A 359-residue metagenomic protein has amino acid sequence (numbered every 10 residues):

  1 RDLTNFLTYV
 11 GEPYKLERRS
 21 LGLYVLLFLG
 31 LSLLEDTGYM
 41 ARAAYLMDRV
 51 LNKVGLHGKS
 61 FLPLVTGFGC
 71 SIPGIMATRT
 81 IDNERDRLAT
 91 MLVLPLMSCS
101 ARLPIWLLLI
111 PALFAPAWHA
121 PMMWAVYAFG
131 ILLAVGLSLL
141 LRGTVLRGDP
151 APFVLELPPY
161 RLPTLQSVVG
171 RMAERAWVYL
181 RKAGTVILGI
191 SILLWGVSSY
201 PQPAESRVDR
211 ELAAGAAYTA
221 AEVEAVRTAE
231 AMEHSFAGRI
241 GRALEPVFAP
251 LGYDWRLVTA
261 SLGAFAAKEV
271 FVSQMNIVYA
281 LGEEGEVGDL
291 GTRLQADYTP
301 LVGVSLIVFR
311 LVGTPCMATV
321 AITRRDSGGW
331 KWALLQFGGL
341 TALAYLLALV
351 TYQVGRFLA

Functional and structural regions predicted by a protein language model:
R1-E17: Juxtamembrane amphipathic/hinge helix adjacent to a transmembrane helix
L27-S32, I110-A112, Y127-L140, G189-S199 (+2 more regions): Hydrophobic core segments of alpha-helical transmembrane domains in multi-pass membrane transport and ion-translocation
F28-L34, G55-L113, R310-V320: Transmembrane alpha-helix detector for multi-pass membrane proteins
A41-G69, R147-R171, A214-A217, Y279-E286: Juxtamembrane inter-helical linkers in multi-pass membrane proteins
V54, I75-A89, I192-T341, T351 (+1 more regions): Extended, low-charge hydrophobic alpha-helical regions
T90, L94, A117, P121-F129 (+7 more regions): Alpha-helical transmembrane segments of multi-pass inner-membrane proteins, especially transporters/permeases
L96, S100-W124, A318-G329, A348-A359: Transmembrane helix-loop junctions at the membrane interface of multipass transporters and ion channels
A115, G143-P150, Y160-L212: Long hydrophobic segments that form regular secondary structure
